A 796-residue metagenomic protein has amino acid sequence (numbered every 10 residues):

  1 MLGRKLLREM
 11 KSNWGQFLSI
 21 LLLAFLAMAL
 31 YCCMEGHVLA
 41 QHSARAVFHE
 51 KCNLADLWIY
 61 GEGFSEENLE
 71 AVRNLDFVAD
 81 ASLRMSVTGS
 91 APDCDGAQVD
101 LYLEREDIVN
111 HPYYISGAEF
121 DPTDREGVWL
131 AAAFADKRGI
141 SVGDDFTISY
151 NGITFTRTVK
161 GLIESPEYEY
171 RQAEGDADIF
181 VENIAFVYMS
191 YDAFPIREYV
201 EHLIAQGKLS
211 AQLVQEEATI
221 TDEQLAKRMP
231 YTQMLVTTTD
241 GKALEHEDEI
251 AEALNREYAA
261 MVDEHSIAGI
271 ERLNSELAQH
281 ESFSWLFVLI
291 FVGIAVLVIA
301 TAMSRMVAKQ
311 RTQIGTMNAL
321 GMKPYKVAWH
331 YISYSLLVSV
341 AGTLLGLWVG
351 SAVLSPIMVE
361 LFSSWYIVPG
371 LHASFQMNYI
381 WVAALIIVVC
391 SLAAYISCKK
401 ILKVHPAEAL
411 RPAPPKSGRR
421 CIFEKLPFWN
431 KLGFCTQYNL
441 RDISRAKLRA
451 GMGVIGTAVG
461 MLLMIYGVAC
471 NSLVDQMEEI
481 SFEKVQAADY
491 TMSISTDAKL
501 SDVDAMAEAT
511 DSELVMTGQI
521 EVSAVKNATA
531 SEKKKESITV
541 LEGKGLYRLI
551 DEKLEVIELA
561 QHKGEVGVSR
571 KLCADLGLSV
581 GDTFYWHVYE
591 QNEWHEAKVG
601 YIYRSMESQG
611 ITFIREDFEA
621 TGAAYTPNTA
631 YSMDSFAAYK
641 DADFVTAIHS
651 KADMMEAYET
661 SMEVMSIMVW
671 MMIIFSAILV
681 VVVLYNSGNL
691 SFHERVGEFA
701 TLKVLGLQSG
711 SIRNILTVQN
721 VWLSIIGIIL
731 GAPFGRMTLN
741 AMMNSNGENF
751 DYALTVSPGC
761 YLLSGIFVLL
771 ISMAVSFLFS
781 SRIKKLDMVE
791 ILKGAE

Functional and structural regions predicted by a protein language model:
M1-S19, A308-Q313, N318-K326, A352-Y379 (+7 more regions): Feature of multi-pass inner-membrane transport and sensor proteins that recognizes transmembrane helices together
L2-V296, R305, P324, V359 (+5 more regions): Membrane transport/envelope proteins' first extracytoplasmic loop
L6, M10, L21-F25, L289-V292 (+10 more regions): Residue-level signature of the transmembrane alpha-helical core of multi-pass small-molecule transporters
N13, L297-L337, V682-S724: Interfacial "coupling" helices/loops that link adjacent transmembrane helices in transporter permeases
I59, F434-A574, D582, V664: Juxtamembrane segments of multi-pass membrane proteins
G143, G321, G346, G581 (+3 more regions): Conserved G/P- and acidic residue-centered "switch" motifs that form tight phosphate/ATP-binding loops in soluble
V296, A300-R305, Q310-T312, L336-V368 (+5 more regions): Small-residue-rich transmembrane alpha-helices
P627-Y631, D641-L754, L763-G765, L769 (+2 more regions): C-terminal transmembrane helical bundles of large multi-pass transporters and their helix-start/helix-kink determinants
